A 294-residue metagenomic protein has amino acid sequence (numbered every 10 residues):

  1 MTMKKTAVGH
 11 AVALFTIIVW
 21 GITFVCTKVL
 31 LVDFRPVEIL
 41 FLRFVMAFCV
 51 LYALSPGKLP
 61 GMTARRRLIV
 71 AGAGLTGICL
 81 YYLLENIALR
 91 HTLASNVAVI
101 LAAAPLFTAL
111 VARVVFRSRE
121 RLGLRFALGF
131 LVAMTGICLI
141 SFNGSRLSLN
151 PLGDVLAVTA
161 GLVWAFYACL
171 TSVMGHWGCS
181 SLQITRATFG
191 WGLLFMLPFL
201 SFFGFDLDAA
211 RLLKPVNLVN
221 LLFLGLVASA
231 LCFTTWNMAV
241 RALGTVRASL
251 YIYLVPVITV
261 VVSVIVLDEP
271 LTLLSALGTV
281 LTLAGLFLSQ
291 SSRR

Functional and structural regions predicted by a protein language model:
M1-E38, L75, I87, R146-H176 (+1 more regions): Glycine-/small-residue-enriched transmembrane alpha-helix faces in small-molecule transporters and effluxers
M1-F15, F48-A73, V114-L128, S145-L152 (+4 more regions): Membrane-interface interhelical linkers
T2-T6, A11, L42-V45, A53 (+2 more regions): C-terminal-most transmembrane helix of multi-pass membrane proteins
V19, D33-L80, A103-A112, V163-L170 (+3 more regions): Transmembrane alpha-helices of multi-pass small-molecule transport proteins
V19, T23-F24, Y52-L101, V132-A133 (+2 more regions): Specific transmembrane alpha-helical segments of multi-pass solute transporters/efflux pumps, especially DMT/EamA
E38-C49, G77, Y82, N86-E120 (+3 more regions): Specific alpha-helical transmembrane segments that line the substrate/conduction pathway and gating interfaces
L40-L42, V97-A103, L170-L194, G225-I265: Helix-helix packing/entry segments at the starts of transmembrane helices
L51, A71, V111, L122-N143 (+3 more regions): Hydrophobic transmembrane alpha-helices of multi-pass small-molecule transport proteins
